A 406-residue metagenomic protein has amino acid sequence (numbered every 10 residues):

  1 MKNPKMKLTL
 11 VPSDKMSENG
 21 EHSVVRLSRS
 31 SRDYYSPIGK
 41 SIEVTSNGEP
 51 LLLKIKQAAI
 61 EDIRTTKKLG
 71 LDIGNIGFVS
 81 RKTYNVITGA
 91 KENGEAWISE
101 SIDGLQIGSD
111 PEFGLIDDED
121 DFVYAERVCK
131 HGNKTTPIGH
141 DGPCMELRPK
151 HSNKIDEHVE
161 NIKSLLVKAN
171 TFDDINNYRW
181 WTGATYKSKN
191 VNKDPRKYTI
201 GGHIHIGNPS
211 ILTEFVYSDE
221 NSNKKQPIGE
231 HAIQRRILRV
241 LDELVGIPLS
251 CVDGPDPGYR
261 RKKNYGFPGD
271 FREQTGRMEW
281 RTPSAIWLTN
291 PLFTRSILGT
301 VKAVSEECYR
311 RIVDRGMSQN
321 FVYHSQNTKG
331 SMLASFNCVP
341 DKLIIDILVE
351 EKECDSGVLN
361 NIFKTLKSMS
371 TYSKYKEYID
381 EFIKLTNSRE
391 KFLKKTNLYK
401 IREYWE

Functional and structural regions predicted by a protein language model:
M1-S99: Long, compositionally biased stretches
R26, F78, H203-H205, E279: Structured core elements
E95-R196, S210-E406: C-terminal accessory/tail domains of diverse enzymes
T199-I211: Catalytic nucleophile-His microenvironment captured as a short glycine-rich beta-strand/loop that brackets
